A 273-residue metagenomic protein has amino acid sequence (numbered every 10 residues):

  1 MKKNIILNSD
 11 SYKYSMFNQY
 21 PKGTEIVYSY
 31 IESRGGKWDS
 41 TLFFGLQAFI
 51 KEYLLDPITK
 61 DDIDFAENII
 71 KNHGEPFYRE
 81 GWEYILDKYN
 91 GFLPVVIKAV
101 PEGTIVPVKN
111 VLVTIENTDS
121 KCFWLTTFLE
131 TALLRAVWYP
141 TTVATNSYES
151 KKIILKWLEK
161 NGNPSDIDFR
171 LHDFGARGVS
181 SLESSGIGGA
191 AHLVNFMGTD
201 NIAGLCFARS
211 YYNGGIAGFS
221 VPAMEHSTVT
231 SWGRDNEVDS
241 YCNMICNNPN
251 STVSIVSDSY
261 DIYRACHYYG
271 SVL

Functional and structural regions predicted by a protein language model:
M1-V27, R34-K37, I85-P94, G103-P107 (+1 more regions): Buried, small/hydrophobic-residue-enriched core segments of structured protein domains
V27-Y78: Low-complexity, highly charged intrinsically disordered N-terminal segments that act as targeting/localization
F77-I85: Short, positively charged
A99-P101: Outer-membrane beta-barrel transmembrane strands
